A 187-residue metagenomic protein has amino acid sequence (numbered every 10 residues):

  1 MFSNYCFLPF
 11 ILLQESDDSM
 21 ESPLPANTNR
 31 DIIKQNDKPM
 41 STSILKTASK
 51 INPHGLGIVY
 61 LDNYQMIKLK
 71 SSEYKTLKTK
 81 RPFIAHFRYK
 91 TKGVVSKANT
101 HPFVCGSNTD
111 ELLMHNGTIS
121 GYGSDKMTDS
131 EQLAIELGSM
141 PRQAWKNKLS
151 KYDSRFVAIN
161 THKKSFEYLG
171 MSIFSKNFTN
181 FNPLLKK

Functional and structural regions predicted by a protein language model:
M1-Y74, F83, S172-K187: Extreme N-terminus nucleophile/cap motif
S16, L24-N27, A48-H54, A98 (+1 more regions): Catalytic core of PPM/PP2C metal-dependent serine/threonine phosphatase domains
V59-L61, V104-G106, I159-T161: A generic structural motif
T79-R81, N108-D110, D153: Short coil/turn connectors at secondary-structure junctions
H86, T91: Regulatory input/activation interfaces that engage signals or partners
K92-L112, N147: Acidic loop->beta-strand submotif enriched in PP2C/PPM serine/threonine phosphatases
D110-G123: Conserved beta-strand-loop-short alpha-helix elements that form and flank the Mn2+/Mg2+-coordinating active site
S120-S175: Short histidine
